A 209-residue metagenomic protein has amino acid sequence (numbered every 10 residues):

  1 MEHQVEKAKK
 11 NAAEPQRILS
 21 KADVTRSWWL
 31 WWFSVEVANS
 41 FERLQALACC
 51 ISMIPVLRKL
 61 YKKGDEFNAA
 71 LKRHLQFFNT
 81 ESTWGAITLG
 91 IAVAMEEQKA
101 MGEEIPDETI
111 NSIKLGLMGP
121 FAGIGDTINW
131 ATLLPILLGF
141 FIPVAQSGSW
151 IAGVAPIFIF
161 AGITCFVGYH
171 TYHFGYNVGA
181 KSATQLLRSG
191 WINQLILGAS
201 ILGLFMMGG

Functional and structural regions predicted by a protein language model:
M1-P106: Soluble N-terminal domains of membrane-associated systems
L19, D23, N111, L115-G123 (+2 more regions): Membrane-helix interfacial "entry" motifs
E36-I51, L117-L133, I159-C165: Alpha-helical transmembrane segments of integral membrane proteins, especially early/N-terminal helices
A48, I87-G90, E96, G119 (+4 more regions): Glycine-centered flexibility motif
K63-L71, I105-F121, I192: Membrane-interface alpha-helices at helix entry/exit sites of multi-pass transporters
H74-E81, P120-A131, S189-A199: Loop-to-transmembrane-helix entry motif
E108-P143, S200: Transmembrane alpha-helical segments and their cytosolic interface motifs in multi-pass membrane proteins
T132-I136, P143-G209: Membrane-embedded alpha-helical modules
